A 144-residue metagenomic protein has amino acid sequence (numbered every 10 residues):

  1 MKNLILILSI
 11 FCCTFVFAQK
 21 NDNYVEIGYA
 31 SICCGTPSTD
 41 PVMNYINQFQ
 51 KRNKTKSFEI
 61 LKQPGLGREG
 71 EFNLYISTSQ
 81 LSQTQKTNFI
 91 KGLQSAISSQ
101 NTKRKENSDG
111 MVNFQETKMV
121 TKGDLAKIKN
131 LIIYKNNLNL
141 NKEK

Functional and structural regions predicted by a protein language model:
M1-D22: Bacterial Sec-dependent N-terminal signal peptides
K2, N21, V25, L61-P64 (+1 more regions): Amphipathic, alpha-helical segments enriched in basic
K20-C34, G70-L74: Acidic/histidine-rich, surface-exposed loop or edge segments in extracytoplasmic proteins
Y24-V25, S38-M43: Generic detector of short, locally flexible boundary/turn motifs and exposed helical patches
I32-T36, L81-T84: Short acidic, S/G/P-rich loop/turn micro-motifs used as interaction or catalytic elements
P41-K103: Mature extracytoplasmic domains of secretory-pathway proteins
Q100-K144: C-terminal partner/receptor-binding element of secreted or periplasmic proteins
